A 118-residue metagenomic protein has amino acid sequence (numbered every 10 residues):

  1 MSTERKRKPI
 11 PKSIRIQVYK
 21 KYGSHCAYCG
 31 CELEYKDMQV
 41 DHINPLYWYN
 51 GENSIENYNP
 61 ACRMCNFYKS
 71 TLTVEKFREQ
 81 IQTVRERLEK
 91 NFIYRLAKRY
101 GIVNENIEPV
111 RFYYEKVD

Functional and structural regions predicted by a protein language model:
M1-I16, C31-L33, E56-N59, F67-D118: Extended charged
Y19-S24, S54-Y58: Short metal-coordination and nucleic-acid-contact micro-motifs, chiefly zinc-binding Cys/His arrays
C26-C29, C62: Short cysteine-rich clusters marking metal-coordination/redox-active sites
A27, P45-L46: General alpha-helical segment detector with a strong preference for membrane-spanning helices and helix-boundary regions
K36: A conserved beta-turn-beta hairpin within the catalytic core of GNAT-like acetyltransferases that forms part
Q39-P45: Histidine-centered catalytic micro-motifs used for acid/base chemistry in nuclease and nucleotide-processing active
Y47-W48, K69: Conserved protein kinase catalytic core
N50-E52: Short pre-active-site segment immediately N-terminal to the catalytic Zn-binding motif
